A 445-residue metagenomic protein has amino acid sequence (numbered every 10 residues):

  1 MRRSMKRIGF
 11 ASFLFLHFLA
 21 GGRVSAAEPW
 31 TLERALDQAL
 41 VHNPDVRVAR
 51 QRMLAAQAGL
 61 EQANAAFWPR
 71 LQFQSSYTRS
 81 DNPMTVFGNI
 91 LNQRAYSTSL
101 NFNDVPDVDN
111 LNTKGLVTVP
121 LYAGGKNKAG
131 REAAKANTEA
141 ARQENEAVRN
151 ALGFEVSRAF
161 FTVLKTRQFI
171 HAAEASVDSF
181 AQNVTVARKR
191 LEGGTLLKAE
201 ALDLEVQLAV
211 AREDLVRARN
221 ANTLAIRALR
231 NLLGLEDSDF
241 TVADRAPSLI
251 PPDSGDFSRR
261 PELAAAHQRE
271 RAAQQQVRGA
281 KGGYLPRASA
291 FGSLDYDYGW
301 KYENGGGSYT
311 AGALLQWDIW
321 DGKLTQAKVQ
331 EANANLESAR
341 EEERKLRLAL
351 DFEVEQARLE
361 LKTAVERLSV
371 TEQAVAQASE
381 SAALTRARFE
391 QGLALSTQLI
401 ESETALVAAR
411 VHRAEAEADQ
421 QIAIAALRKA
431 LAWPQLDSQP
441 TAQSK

Functional and structural regions predicted by a protein language model:
M1-V41, Q74, T85-D104, R219-G255 (+1 more regions): Terminal intrinsically disordered/low-complexity segments used for targeting and assembly
R2, W30, A63, V148-R259 (+3 more regions): Periplasmic alpha-helical coiled-coil/stalk elements that build and connect Gram-negative outer-membrane
A26-S76, N82-P83, L121, E236-D237 (+7 more regions): Bacterial Sec-pathway N-terminal export signals of envelope proteins
H42-N43, G193, Q391: Charged, alpha-helical scaffolding/interaction elements associated with membrane systems
R47, R70-G88, F102-V108, T118-A147 (+5 more regions): Small/polar (Gly/Ser/Thr/Ala-rich) solvent-exposed segments that form structured loops/beta-strands/short helices used
V48-A63, V148, L152-A173, Q182-V184 (+6 more regions): Amphipathic alpha-helical coiled-coil segments
N110-N112, R158, D203, R287 (+1 more regions): Transmembrane beta-barrel architecture of outer-membrane proteins
